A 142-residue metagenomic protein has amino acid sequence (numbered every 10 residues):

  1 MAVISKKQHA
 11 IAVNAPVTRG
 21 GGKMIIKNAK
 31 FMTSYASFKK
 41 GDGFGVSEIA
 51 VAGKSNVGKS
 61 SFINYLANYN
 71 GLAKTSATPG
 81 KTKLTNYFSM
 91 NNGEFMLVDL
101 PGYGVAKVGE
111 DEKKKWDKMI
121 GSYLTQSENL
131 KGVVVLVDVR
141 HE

Functional and structural regions predicted by a protein language model:
Q8-H9: Cationic, low-complexity basic patches in intrinsically disordered or flexible, solvent-exposed regions
V13, R19-V105: Conserved G1/Walker A P-loop phosphate-binding module
G71-L72, A77, D111, W116-K118: Alpha-helix boundary/interfacial micro-motifs
A106-D111, E142: Conserved ATPase-coupling elements of RecA-like P-loop NTPase cores
E112-R140: Inter-motif core of Ras-like GTPase G domains
